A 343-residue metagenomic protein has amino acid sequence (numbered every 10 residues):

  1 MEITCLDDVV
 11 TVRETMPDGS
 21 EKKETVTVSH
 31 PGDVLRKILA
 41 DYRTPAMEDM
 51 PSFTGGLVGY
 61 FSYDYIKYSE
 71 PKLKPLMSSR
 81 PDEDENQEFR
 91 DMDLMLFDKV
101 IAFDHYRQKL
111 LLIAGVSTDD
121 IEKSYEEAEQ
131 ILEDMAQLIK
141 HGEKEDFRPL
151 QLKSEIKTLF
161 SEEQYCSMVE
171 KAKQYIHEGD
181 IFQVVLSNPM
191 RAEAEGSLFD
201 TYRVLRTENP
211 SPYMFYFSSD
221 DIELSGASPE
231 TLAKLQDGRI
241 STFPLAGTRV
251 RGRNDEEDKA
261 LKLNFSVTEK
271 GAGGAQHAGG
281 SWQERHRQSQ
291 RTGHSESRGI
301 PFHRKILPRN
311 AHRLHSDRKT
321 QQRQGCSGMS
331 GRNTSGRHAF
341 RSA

Functional and structural regions predicted by a protein language model:
M1-A343: Extended alpha-helical targeting/anchoring segments, especially N-terminal organellar/secretory targeting helices
